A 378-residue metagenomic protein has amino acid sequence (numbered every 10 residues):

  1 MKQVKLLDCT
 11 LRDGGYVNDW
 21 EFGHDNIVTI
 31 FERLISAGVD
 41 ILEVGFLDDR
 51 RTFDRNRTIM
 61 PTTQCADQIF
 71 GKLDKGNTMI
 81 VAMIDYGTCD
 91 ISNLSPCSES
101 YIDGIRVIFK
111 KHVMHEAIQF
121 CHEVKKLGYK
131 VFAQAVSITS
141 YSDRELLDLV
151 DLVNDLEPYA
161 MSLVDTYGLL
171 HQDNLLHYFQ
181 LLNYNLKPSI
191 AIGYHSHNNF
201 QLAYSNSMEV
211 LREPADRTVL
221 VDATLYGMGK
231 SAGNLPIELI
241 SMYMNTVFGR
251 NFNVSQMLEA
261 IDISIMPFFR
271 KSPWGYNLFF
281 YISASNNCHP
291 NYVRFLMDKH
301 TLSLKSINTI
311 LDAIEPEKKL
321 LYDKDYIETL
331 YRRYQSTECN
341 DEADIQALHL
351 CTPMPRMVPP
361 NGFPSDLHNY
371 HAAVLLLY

Functional and structural regions predicted by a protein language model:
M1-Y378: Catalytic cores and adjacent flexible loops of soluble metabolic enzymes that perform enolate/carbanion chemistry on
